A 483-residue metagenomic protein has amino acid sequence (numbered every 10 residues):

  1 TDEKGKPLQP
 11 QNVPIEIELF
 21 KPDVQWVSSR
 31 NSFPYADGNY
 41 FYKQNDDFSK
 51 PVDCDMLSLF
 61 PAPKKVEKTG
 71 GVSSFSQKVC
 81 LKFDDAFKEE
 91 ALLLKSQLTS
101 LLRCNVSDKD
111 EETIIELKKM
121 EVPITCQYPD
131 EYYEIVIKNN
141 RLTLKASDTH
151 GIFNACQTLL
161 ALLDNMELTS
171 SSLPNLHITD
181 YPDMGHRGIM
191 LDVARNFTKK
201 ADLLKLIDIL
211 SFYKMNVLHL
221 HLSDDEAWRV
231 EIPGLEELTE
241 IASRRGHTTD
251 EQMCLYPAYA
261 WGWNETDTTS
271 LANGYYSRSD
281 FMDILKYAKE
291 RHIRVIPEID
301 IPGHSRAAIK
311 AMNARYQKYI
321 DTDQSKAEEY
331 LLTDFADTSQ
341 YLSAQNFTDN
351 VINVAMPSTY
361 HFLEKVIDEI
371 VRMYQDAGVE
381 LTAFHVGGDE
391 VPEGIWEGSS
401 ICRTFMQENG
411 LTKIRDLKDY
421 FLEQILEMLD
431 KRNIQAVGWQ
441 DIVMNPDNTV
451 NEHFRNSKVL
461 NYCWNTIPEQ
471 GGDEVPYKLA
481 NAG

Functional and structural regions predicted by a protein language model:
D2-G185, V437-P446: Acidic, contiguous N-terminal accessory segments
S74, V136-K138, P182-D183, G378 (+2 more regions): Extracellular/periplasmic catalytic domains that process cell-envelope and extracellular macromolecules
D130-V351, M356-A383: Feature activates predominantly on carbohydrate-active enzymes
A194, S223-A227, D300-H304, D389-E393 (+2 more regions): Active-site beta-loop-alpha junctions enriched in small/polar residues
Q340-V459, T466, Q470-G471, P476-K478: Active-site neighborhood of glycoside hydrolase catalytic domains
